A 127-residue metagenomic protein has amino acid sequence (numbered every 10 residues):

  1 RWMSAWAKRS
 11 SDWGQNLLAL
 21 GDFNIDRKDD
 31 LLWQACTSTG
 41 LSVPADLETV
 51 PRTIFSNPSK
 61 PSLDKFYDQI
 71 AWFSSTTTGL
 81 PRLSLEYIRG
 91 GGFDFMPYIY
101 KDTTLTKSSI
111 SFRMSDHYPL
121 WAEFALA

Functional and structural regions predicted by a protein language model:
R1: Metal-dependent phosphoester/phosphodiester hydrolase catalytic core
S4-L18, N24-A127: Metal-dependent phosphoester-hydrolase catalytic domains
